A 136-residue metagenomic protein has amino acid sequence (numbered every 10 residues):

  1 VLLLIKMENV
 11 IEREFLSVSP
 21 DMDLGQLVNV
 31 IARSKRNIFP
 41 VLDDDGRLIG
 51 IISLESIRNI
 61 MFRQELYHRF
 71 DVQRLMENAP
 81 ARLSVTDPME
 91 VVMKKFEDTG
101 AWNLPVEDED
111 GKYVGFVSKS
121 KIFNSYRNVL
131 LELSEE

Functional and structural regions predicted by a protein language model:
V1-L4, I51, R82, F116: Short aromatic/basic micro-patch
V1-V18, L48, V129-E136: Membrane-interfacial segments at transmembrane helix termini in multi-pass membrane proteins
L3-F15, M22-G25, S56, H68-P80: Bateman (tandem CBS) regulatory domains
V18-K35, L42, M61, R82-W102 (+2 more regions): The conserved cystathionine-beta-synthase
K35, P40-V41, G46-S53: Helical hairpin unit composed of two closely spaced alpha helices linked by a short loop
R47, D110-K112: Residue-level signal for well-ordered, solvent-exposed loop/turn and beta-edge residues enriched in charged/polar side
G50-I57, G115-I122: Short hydrophobic beta-strand motif reused across regulatory alpha/beta modules
Q64: Beta-strand/loop-dominated core regions that host nucleotide or nucleotide-derived cofactor-binding catalytic loops
